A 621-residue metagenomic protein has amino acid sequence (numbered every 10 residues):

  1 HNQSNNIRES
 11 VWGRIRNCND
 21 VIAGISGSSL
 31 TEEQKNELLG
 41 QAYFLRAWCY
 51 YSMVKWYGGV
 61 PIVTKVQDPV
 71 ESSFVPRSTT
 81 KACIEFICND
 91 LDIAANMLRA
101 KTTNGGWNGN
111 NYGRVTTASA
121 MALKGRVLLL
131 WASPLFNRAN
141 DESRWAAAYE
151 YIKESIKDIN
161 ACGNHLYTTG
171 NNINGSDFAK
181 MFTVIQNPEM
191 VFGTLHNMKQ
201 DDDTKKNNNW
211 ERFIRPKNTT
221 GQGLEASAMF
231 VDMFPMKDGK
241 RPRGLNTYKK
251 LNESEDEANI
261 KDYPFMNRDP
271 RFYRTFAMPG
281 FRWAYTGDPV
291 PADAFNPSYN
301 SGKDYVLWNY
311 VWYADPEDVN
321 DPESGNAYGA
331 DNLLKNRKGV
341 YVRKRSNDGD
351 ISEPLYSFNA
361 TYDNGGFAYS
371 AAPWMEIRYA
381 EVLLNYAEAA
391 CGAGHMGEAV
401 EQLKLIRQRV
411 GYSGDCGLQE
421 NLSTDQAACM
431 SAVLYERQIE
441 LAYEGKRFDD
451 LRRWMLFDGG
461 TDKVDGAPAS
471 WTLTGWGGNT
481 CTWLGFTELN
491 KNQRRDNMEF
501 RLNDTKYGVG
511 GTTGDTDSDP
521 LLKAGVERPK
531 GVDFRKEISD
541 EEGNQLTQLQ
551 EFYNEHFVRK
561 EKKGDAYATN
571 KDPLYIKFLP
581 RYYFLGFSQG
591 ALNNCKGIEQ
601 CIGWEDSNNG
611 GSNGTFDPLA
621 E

Functional and structural regions predicted by a protein language model:
H1-Y57, E71-E85, N89-N108, K261-M266 (+3 more regions): Conserved, well-structured interaction surfaces
V54-K55, G59-P61, T102, V127-A139 (+1 more regions): Short coil/turn linking the two alpha-helices of tandem helical-hairpin repeats
T117-M121, R126-S324, G460-T505, V509-V526 (+1 more regions): An aromatic- and glycine-enriched ligand-binding surface/loop that stacks and positions planar moieties
F265-I406, G610-G614, A620: C-terminal substrate/ligand-recognition segments
D504-T505, V509-E621: Extended, compositionally biased alpha-helical segments that mediate assembly or anchoring
